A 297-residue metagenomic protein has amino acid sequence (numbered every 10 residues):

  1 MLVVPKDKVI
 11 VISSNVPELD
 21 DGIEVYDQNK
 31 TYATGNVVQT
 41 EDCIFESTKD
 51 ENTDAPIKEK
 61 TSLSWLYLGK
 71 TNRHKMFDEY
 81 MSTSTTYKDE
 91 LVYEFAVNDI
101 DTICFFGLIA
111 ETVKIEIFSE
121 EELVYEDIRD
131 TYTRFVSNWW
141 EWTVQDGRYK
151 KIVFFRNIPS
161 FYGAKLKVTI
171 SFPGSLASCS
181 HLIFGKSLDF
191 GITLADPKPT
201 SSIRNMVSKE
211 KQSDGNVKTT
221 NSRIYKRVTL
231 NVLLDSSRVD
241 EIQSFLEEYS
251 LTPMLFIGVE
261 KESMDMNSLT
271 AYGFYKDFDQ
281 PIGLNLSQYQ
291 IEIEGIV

Functional and structural regions predicted by a protein language model:
M1-I10, S14-N15, K70-T85, D101-A110 (+2 more regions): Extracellular/virion structural assembly segments
M1-S82: Tryptophan-rich substrate-binding surfaces of secreted polymer-degrading and adhesive proteins
N29-K30, V97, I109: Short beta->alpha connector loops
A33, T40, V97-I100, Y162: Short, well-ordered loop/turn elements at secondary-structure boundaries
E46, V92-E94, N231: Generic structural detector for well-ordered beta-strands
T83-V97: Short beta-strands within extracellular/lumenal beta-sheet-rich domains
